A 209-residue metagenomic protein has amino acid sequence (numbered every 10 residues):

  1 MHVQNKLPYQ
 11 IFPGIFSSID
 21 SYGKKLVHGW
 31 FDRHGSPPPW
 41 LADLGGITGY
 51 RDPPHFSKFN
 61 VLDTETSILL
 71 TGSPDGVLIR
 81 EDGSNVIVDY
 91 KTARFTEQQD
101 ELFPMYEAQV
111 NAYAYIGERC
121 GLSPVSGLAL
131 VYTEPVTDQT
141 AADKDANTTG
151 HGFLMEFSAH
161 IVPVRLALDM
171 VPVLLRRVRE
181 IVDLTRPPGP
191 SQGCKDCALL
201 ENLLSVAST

Functional and structural regions predicted by a protein language model:
M1-S84: Metal-dependent nuclease catalytic cores that hydrolyze phosphodiester bonds in DNA/RNA, characterized by
K6, I87, A93-F95, V173-I181: Short amphipathic alpha-helical segments and their helix-coil junctions
F12-F16, F95-P104, H160-V164: Short histidine-centered catalytic/ligand-binding loop motif
Y22, L69-T71, M105-A112, Q192: Short, well-structured alpha-helical interface segments that form or flank functional binding sites
V27, Y113, C197: A residue-level signal for conserved active-site and pocket-lining positions in enzyme catalytic cores
L70-Q98, A112-Y115: Conserved catalytic cores of phosphodiester-cleaving nucleases, focusing on short active-site segments
L102-L128: Metal-dependent nuclease catalytic cores in nucleic-acid-processing enzymes, especially RNase H-like/related
R119-T209: Metal-dependent nuclease catalytic regions and adjoining charged, substrate-binding loops involved in nucleic-acid end
